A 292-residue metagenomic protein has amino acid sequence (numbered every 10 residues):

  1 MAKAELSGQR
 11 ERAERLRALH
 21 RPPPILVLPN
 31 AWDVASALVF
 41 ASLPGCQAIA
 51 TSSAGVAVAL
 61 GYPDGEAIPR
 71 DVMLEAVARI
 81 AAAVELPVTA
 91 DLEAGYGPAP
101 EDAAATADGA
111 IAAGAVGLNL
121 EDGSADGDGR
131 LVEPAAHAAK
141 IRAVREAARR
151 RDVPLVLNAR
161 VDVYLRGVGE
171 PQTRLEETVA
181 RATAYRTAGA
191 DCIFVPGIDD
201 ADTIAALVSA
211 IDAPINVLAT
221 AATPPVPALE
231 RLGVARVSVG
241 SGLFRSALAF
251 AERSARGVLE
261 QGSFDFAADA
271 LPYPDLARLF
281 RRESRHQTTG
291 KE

Functional and structural regions predicted by a protein language model:
A2-E5, G242-E292: Extended, intrinsically disordered, low-complexity segments
A2-V239, S246-R253: Alpha/beta enzyme core
